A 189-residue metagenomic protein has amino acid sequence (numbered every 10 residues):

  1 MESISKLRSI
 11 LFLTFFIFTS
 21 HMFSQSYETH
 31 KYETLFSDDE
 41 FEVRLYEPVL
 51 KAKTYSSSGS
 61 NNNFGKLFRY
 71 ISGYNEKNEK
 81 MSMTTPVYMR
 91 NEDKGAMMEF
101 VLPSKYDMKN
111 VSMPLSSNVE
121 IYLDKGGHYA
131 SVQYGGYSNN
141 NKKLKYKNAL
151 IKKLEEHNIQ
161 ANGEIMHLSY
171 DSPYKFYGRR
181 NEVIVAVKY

Functional and structural regions predicted by a protein language model:
E2-L7, T19-Y189: A solvent-exposed interaction/effector surface
R8-T14: Sec-dependent N-terminal signal peptides
